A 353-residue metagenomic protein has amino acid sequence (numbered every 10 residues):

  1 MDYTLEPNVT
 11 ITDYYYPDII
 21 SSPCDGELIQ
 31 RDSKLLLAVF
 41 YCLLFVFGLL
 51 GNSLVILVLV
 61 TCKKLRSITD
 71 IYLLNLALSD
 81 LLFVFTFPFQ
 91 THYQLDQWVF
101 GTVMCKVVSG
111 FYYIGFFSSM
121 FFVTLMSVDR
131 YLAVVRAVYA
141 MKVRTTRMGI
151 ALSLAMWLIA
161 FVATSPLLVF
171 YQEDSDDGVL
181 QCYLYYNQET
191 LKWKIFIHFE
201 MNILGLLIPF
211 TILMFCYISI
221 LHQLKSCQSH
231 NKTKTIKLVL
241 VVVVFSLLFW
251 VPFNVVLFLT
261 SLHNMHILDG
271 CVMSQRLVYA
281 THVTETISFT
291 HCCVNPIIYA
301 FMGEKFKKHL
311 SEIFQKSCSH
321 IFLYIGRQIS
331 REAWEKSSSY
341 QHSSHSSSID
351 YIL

Functional and structural regions predicted by a protein language model:
M1-G26, S175, I267-V272, E304-L353: Intrinsically disordered regulatory tails of 7TM GPCRs
M1-L50, N187-Q188, H198: Extracellular N-terminal segment of 7TM GPCRs
Y16-L28, W98-S109, R136, M141-K142 (+4 more regions): Loop architecture of class A 7-transmembrane GPCRs
Q30-A38, I68-L125, A133-V143: Extracellular TM2-ECL1-early TM3 structural module of rhodopsin-like
Y41, F45, V58, L82-Q97 (+6 more regions): Helix-to-loop junction signature of class
D70, L74-A77, F116, I150-L154 (+4 more regions): Internal alpha-helical transmembrane segments of multi-pass membrane proteins, especially GPCRs
F116-L154, I220-L221, A300-K307: Class A GPCR helix-loop hinge within the 7TM core
Y183-L191, F199-G205, I218-V255, M273-L277 (+1 more regions): Intracellular effector-coupling site of seven-transmembrane GPCRs, centered on the ICL3-to-TM6 transition
